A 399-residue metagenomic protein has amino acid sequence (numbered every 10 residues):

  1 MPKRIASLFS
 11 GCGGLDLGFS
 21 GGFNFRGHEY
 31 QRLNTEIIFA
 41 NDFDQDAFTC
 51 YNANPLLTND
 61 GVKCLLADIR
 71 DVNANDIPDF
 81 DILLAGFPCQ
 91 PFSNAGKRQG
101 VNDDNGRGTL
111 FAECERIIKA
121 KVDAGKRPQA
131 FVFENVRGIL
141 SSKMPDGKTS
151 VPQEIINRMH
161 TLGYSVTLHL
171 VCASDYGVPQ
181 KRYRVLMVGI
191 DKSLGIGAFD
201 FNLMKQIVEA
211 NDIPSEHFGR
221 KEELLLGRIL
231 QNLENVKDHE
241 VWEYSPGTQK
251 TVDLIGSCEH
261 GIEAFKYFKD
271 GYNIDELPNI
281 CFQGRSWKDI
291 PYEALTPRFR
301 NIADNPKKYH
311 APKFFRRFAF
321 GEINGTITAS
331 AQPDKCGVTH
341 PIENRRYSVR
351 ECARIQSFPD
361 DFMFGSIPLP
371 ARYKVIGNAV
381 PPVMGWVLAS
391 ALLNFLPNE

Functional and structural regions predicted by a protein language model:
P2-D60: Conserved S-adenosyl-L-methionine
P2-I5, R182-R184, E322-N324: Extracellular structured ligand-interaction cores
I5-G14, I69, D79-K97, A130-V136 (+4 more regions): Conserved proline-anchored active-site loop of SAM-dependent methyltransferases that bridges a beta-strand
L17-F25, A53, R116-K119, N157 (+2 more regions): Short, well-ordered alpha-helices that flank and scaffold nucleotide-derived cofactor binding pockets
D44, K63-D71, L170-S174: Conserved acidic residues
C50-G86: Short, structured active-site "lid" loops
V72-F80, F92-K308: Class I S-adenosyl-L-methionine
K250-E399: C-terminal target-recognition/interaction regions appended to catalytic cores
